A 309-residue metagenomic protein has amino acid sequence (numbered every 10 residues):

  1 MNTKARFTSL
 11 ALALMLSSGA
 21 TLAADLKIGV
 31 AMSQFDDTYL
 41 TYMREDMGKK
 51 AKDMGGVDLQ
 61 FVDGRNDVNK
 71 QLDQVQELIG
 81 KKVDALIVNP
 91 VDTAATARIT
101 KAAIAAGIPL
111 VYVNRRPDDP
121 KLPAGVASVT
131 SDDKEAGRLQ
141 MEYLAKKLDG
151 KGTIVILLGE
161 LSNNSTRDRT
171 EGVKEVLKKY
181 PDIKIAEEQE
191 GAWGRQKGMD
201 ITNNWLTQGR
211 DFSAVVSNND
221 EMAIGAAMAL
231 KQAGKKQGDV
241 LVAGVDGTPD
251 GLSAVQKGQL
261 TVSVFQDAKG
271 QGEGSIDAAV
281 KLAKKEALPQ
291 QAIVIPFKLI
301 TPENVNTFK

Functional and structural regions predicted by a protein language model:
M1-A23: Gram-negative bacterial Sec-dependent N-terminal signal peptides
R6, L22-K309: A residue-level marker of the well-folded mature domains of exported/periplasmic proteins
